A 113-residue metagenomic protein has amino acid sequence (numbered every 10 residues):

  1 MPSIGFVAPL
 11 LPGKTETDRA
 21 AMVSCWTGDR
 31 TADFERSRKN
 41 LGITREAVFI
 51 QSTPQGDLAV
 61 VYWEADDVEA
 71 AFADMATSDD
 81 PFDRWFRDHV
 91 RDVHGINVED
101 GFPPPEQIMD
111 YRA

Functional and structural regions predicted by a protein language model:
M1-T27: Long, hydrophobic N-terminal alpha-helical segment
G5-P9, R45-T77: Short, well-ordered beta-strand segments in beta-rich or mixed alpha/beta enzyme and ligand-binding folds
T31-T44, E64-F102: An amphipathic, aromatic/His-enriched active-site/gating alpha helix that lines ligand/cofactor pockets
R36-S37, S52, I108: Residue-level signal for alpha-helical context at structural boundaries
N97-A113: Short, low-order "capping/linker" segments at domain edges
